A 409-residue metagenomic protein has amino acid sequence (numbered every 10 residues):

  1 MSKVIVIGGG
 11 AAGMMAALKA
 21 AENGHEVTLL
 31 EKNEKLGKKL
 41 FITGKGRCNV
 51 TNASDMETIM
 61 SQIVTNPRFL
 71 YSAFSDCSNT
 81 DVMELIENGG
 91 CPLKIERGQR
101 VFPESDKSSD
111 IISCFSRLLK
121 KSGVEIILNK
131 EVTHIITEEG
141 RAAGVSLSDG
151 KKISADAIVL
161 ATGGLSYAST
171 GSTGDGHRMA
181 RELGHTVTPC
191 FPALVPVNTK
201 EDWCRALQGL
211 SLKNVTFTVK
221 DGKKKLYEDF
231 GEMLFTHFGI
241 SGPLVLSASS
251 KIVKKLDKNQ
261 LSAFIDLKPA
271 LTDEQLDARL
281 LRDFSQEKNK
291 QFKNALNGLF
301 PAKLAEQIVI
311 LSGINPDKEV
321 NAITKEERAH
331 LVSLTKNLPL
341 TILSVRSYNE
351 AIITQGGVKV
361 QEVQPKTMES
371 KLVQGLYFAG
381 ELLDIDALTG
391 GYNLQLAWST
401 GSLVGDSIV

Functional and structural regions predicted by a protein language model:
K3-L29, V404-I408: N-terminal Rossmann-like FAD-binding beta1-loop-alpha1 element of flavoenzymes
I5-I7, L30, V132, K152-A168 (+3 more regions): Short hydrophobic core segments
A21-K45: Glycine-rich FAD pyrophosphate-binding loop
E34-I42, V50, M56-E57, T186-F191 (+1 more regions): An anion/pyrophosphate-binding glycine-rich loop and adjacent beta-alpha core in soluble alpha-beta enzymes
R47-I95: Glycine-rich active-site loop/strand segments that organize a redox cofactor
S75-A157: Feature captures the FAD/FMN-dependent oxidoreductase FAD-binding
I127-N129, H134, E306-D386: A glycine-rich dinucleotide-binding beta-alpha-beta segment and adjacent secondary-structure elements that constitute
A157-W203: Glycine-rich loop(s) and the adjacent beta-strand/alpha-helix scaffold that form part
